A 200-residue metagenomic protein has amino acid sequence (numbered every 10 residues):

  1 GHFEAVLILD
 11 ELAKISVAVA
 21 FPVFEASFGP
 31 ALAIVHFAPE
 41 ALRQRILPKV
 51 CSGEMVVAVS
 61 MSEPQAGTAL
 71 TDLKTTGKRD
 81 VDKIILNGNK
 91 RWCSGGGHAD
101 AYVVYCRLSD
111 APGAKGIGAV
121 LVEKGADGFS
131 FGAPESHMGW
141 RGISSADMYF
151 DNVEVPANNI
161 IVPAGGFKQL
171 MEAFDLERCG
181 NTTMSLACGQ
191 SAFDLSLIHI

Functional and structural regions predicted by a protein language model:
G1-H2, A69-T71, G95-D100, G113-G116 (+2 more regions): Short glycine/proline-enriched turns and hinge-like loops at secondary-structure junctions
G1-V56, C93-A101, G113, L186: Internal helix-loop-helix
H2-L9, A69-L73, Y149, E154-V155: Structural signature of FAD isoalloxazine-binding scaffolds in flavoprotein oxidoreductases
I8, P39, V59, L86-G88 (+4 more regions): Buried hydrophobic positions in well-ordered alpha/beta secondary-structure cores of metabolic enzymes
V23, V50, Q65-T68, W92-G95 (+2 more regions): Short Gly/Pro-enriched turn/cap motifs at secondary-structure boundaries
T75-K78: A structural signal for short hydrophobic beta-strand segments in well-ordered beta-sheet cores
K83, N87-F131: A short core secondary-structure module
L108, A119, F129-I198: Glycine-rich beta->alpha junctions and the first turn(s) of the following alpha-helix
